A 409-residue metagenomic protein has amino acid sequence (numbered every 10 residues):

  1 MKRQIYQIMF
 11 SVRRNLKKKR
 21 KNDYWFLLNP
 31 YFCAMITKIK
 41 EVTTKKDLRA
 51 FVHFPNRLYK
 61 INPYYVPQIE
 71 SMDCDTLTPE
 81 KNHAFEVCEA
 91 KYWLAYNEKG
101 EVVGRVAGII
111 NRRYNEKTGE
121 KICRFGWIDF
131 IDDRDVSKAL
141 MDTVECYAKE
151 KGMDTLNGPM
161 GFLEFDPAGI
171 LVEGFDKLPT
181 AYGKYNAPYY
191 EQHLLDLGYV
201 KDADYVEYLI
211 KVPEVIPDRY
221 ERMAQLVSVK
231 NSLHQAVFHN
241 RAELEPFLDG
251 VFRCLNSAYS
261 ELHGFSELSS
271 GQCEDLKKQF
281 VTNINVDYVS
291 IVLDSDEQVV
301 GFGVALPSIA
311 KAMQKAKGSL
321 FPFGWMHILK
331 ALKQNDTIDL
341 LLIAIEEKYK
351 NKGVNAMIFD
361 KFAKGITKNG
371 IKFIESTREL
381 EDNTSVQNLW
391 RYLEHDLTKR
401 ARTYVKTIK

Functional and structural regions predicted by a protein language model:
R3, R13-R14, R20: Basic polycationic patches enriched in arginine
T37, K184-G264: Acyltransferase donor/substrate-recognition loop-hinge adjacent to the catalytic core
P55-E98, V106-E116, F238, A242-I343: A conserved beta-strand-loop-helix scaffold within acyl/acetyltransferase catalytic domains
E116-G198, A316-L393: Acyl-donor binding region in acyl/amide transferases
L293-D294, G303-I309, L341-E347, F362 (+3 more regions): Active-site proximal loops enriched in glycine and acidic residues that flank catalytic Cys/His/Asp and coordinate
